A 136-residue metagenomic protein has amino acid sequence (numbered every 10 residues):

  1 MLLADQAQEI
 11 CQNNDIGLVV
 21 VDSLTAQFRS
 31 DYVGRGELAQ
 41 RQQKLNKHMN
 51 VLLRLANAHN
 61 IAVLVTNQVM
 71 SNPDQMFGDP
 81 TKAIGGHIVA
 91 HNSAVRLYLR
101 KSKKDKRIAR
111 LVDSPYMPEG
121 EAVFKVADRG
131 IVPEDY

Functional and structural regions predicted by a protein language model:
M1-A39: Conserved inter-motif catalytic segment of the P-loop NTP-binding fold
Q42-N46, N50-Y136: Phosphate-binding/switch region of NTP-binding enzymes
